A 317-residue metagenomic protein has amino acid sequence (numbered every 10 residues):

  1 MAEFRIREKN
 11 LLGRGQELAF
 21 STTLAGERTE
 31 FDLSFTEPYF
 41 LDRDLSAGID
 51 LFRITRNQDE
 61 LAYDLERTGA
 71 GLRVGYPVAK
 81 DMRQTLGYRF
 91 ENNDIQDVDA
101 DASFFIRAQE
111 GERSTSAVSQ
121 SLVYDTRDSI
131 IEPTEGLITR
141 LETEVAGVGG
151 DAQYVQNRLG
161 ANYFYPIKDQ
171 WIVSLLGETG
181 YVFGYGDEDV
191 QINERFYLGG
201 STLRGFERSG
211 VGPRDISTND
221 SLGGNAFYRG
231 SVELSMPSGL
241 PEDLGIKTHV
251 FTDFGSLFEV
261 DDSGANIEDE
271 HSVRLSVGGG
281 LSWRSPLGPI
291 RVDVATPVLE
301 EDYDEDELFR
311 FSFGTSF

Functional and structural regions predicted by a protein language model:
M1-I138, L203-G205, S209-D220, N225 (+2 more regions): Gram-negative/organellar outer-membrane beta-barrel architecture
N10-R14, Y39-D44, V78-M82, A161-W171 (+2 more regions): Secondary-structure transition/capping motifs at alpha-helix termini and the adjoining loop/turn into the next element
E27, D64-E66, Q153-N157, S272-V273: Short, glycine/acidic-rich beta->alpha junctions
R89, D94-D261, A265-N266, E301-Y303 (+1 more regions): C-terminal outer-membrane beta-barrel translocator/porin domains of Gram-negative envelope proteins and their
L257-E305, F309: C-terminal structured "cap/appendage" subdomains that terminate the fold
